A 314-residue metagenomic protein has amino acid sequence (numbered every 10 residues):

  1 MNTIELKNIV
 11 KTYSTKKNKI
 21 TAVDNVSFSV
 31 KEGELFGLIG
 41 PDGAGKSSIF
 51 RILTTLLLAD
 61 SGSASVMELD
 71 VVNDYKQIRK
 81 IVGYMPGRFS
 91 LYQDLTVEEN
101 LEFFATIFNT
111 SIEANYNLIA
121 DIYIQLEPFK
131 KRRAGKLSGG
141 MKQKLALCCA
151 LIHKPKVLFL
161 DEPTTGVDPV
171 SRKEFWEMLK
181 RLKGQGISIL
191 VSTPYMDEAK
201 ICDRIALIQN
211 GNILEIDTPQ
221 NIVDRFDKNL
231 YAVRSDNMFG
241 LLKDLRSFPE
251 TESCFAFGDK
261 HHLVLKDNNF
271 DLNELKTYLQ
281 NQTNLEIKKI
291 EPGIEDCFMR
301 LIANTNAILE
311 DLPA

Functional and structural regions predicted by a protein language model:
M1-K11: Conserved N-terminal strand/loop that marks the beginning of ABC ATPase nucleotide-binding domains
K11, L207, A256, K289-I290: Hydrophobic/anchoring residues in structured secondary elements
T12-I208, E215: ABC transporter nucleotide-binding domains
R79, A120, V223, F298-M299: Conserved protein kinase catalytic domain
N115, T218, L241-D244, D271-L275: Hydrophobic side chains in well-ordered alpha-helices
E177-K266: ABC transporter nucleotide-binding domain
V264-A314: C-terminal coupling/interaction segments
